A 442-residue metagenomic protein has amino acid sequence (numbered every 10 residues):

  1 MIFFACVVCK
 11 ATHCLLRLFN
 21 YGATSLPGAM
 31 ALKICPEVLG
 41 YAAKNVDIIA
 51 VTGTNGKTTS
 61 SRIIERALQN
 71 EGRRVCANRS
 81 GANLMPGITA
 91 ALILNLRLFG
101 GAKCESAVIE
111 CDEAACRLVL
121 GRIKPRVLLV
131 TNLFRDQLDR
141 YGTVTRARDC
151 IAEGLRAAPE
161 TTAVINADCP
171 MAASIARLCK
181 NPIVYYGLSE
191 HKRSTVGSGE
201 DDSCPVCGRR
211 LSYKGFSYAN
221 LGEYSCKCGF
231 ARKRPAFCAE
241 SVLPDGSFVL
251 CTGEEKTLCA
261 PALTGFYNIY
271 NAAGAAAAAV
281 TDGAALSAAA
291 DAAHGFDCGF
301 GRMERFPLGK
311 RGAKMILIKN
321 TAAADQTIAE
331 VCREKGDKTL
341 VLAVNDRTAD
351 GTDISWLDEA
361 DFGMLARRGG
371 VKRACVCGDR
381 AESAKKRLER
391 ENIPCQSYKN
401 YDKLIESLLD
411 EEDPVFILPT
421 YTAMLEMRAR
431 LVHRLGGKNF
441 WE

Functional and structural regions predicted by a protein language model:
M1-R17, G22-T24, G208, C226 (+4 more regions): ATP-dependent carboxylate-amine ligase
I2-G187, T195-G199: Phosphate-binding loop of NTP-binding sites
S25, T59, N83, A114 (+12 more regions): Conserved active-site and cofactor/substrate-binding residues in soluble primary-metabolism enzymes
N45, K103, K124, P159 (+4 more regions): Short loop/turn motifs at secondary-structure junctions
S61, L118-V119, D139-R140, A173-A176 (+7 more regions): Short glycine-/acidic-enriched loop or helix-start segments at secondary-structure transitions that form or flank
I64, L68, I88-L92, A272-D282 (+1 more regions): Buried hydrophobic packing segments
E110, T131, V164, N271 (+3 more regions): Residue-level signal for inorganic ion chemistry
Y186-T321: Adenine nucleotide phosphate-binding catalytic loops in nucleotide-utilizing enzymes
